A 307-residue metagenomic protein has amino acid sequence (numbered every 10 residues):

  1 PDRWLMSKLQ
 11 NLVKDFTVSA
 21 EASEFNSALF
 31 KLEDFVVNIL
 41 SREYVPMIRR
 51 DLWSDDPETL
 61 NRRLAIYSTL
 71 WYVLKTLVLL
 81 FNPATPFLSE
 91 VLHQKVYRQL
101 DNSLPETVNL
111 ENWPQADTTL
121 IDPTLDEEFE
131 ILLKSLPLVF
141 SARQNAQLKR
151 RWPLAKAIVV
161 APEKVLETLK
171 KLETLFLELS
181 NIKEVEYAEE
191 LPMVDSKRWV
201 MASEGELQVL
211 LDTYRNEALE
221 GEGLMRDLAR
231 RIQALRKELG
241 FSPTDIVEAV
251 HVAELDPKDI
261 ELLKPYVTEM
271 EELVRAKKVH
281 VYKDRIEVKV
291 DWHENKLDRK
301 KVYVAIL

Functional and structural regions predicted by a protein language model:
P1-L307: Feature 926 captures the class I aminoacyl-tRNA synthetase adenylation module centered on the KMSKS loop
